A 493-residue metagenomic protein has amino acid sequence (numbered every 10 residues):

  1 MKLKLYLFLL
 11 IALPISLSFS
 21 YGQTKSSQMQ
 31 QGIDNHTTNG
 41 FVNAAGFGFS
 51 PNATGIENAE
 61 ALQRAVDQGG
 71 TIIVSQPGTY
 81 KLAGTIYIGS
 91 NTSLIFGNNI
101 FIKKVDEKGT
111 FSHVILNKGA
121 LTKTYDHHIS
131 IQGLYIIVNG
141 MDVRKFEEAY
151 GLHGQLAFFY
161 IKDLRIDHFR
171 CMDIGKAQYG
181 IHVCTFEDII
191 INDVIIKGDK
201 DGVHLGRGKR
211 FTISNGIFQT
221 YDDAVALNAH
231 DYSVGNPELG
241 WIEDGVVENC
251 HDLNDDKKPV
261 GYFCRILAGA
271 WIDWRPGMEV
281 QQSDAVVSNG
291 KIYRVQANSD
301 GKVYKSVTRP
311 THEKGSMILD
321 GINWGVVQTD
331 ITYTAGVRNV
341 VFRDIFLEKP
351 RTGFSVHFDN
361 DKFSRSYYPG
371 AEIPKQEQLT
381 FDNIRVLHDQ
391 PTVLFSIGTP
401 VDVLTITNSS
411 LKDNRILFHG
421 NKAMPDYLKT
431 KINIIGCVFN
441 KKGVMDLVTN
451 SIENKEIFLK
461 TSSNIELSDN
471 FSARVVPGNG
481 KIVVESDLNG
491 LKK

Functional and structural regions predicted by a protein language model:
M1-F8: Bacterial N-terminal signal peptides that target proteins for export
F8-S16: Bacterial N-terminal signal peptides
F19-R294, N298-K493: Extracellular/periplasmic carbohydrate-active domains that bind, remodel, or depolymerize complex polysaccharides
